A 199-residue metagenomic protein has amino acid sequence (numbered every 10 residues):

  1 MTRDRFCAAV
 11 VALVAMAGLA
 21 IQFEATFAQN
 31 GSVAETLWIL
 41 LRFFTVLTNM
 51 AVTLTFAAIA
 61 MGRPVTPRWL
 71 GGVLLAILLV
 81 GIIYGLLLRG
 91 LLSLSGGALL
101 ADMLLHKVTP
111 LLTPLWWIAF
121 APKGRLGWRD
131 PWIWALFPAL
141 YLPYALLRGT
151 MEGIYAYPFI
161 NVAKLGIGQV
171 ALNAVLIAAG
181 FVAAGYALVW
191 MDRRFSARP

Functional and structural regions predicted by a protein language model:
M1-A12, F195: N-terminal membrane topogenic signal
R3, R42, E152-A187: Membrane-interface transmembrane-helix boundary segments in multi-pass integral membrane proteins
C7, M61-I77, G127-A135: Interfacial segments of alpha-helical transmembrane regions
L13-Q29: Alpha-helical transmembrane segments of multi-pass membrane proteins
S32-R42, S93-H106, W128-D130, F159-K164 (+1 more regions): Non-cytosolic membrane-interface motifs at loop->transmembrane helix junctions
L47-A60, V108-A119, N173-L188: Hydrophobic cores of alpha-helical transmembrane segments in multi-pass inner/ER membrane proteins, independent
T55-V65, V80-L94, L112-P122: Membrane-helix exit/interface motif
G96-F137: A contiguous pocket-lining binding segment that forms or flanks enzyme active sites
